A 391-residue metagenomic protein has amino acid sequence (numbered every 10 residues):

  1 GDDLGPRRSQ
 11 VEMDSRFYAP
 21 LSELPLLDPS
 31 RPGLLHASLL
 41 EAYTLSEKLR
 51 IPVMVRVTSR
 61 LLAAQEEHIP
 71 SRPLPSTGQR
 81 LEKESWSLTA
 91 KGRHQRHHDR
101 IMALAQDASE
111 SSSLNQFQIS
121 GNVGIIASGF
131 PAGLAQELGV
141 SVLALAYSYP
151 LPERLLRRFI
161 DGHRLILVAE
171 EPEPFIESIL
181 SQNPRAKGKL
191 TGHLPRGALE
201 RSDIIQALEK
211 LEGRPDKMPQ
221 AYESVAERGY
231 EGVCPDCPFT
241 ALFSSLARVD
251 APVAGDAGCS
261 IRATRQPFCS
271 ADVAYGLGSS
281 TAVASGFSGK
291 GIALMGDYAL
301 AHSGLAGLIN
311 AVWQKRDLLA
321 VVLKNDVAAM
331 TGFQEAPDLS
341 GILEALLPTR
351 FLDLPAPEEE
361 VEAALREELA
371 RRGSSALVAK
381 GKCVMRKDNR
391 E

Functional and structural regions predicted by a protein language model:
G1, G78-T89, K315-K324, I342-R350: A glycine-rich helix N-cap at a beta->alpha junction
G1-E47, P252-A329: Thiamine diphosphate
R8-R16, G133-L134, L151-L155, I176 (+1 more regions): Short, glycine/polar-rich helix-capping loops at beta-to-alpha or helix-loop-helix junctions that flank or form
M13-R16, I69-P73, Q182-R185, F268-A271 (+3 more regions): Short secondary-structure boundary/capping segments
P29-L242, A247-A251, L354-E391: Flexible, low-complexity linker and terminal segments
P73-L81, A271-Y275, S279, A336-A345: Acidic, Ser/Thr-rich peripheral helices and adjacent loops at domain boundaries
A135-A144, Q314, G341-L347: Short helix-loop-beta junction
